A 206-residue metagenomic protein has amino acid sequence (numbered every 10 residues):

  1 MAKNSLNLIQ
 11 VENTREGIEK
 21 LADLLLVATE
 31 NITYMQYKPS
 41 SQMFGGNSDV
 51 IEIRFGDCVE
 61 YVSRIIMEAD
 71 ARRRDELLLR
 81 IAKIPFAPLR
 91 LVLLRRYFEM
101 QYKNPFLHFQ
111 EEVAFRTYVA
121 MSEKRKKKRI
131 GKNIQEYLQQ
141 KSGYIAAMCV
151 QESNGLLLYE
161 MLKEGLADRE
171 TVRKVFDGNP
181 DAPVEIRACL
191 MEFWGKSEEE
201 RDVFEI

Functional and structural regions predicted by a protein language model:
M1-G165: Solvent-exposed loop and capping/linker segments of extracellular ligand-binding repeat ectodomains
A28-N31, R72, D168, A182-I186 (+1 more regions): Alpha-solenoid repeat scaffolds
K127, N154-L162, P183-W194, E199-E200: Ankyrin repeat structural motif
M148-C149, V175-N179: Ankyrin-repeat helical register
K163-F176: Short, charge-rich amphipathic alpha-helical segments embedded in non-transmembrane helical bundles/solenoids
R169, E205-I206: Extended, charge-rich intrinsically disordered regulatory tails
